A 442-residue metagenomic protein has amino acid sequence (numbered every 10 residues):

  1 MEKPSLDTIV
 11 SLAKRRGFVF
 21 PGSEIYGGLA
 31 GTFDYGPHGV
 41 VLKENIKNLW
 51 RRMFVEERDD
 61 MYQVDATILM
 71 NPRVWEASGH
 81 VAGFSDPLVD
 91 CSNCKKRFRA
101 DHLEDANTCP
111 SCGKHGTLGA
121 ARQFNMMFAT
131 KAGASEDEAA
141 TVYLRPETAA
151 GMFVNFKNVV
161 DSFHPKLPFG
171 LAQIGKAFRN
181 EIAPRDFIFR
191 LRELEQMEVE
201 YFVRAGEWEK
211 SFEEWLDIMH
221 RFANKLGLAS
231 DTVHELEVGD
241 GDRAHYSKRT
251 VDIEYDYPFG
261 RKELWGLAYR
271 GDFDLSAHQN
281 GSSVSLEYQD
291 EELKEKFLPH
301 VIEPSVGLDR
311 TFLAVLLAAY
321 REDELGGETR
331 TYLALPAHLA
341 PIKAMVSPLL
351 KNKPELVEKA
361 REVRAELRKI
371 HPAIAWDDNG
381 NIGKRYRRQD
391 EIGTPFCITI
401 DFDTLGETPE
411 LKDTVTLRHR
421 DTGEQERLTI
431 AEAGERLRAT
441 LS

Functional and structural regions predicted by a protein language model:
M1-S442: NTP/phosphate- and nucleic-acid-binding module
